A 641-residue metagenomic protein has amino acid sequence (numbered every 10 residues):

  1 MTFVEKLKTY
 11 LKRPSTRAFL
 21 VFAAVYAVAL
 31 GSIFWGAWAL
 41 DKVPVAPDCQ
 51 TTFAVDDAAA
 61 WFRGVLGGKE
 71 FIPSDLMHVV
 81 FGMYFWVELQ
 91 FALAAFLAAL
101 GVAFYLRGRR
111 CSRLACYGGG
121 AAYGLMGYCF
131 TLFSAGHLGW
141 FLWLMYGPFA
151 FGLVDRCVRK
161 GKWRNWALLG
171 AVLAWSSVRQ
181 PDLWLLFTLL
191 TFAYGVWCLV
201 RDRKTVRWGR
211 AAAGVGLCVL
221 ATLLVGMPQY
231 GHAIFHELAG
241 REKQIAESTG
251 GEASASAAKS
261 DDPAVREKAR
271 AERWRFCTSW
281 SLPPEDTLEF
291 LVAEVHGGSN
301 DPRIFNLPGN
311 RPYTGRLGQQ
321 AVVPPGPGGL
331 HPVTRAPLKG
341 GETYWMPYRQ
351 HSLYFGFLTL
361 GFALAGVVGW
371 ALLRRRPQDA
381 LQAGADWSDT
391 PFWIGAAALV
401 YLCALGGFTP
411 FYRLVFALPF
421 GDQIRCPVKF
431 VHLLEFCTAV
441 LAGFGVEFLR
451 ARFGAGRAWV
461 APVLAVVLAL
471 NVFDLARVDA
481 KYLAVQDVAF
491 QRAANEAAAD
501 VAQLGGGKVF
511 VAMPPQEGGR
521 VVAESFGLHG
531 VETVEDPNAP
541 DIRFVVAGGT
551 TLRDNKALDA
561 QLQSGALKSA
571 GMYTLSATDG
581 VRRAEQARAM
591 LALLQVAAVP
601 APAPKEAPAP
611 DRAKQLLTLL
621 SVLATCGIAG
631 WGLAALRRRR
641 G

Functional and structural regions predicted by a protein language model:
T2-G641: Conserved luminal/periplasmic juxtamembrane motif of membrane-embedded glycan-processing enzymes
